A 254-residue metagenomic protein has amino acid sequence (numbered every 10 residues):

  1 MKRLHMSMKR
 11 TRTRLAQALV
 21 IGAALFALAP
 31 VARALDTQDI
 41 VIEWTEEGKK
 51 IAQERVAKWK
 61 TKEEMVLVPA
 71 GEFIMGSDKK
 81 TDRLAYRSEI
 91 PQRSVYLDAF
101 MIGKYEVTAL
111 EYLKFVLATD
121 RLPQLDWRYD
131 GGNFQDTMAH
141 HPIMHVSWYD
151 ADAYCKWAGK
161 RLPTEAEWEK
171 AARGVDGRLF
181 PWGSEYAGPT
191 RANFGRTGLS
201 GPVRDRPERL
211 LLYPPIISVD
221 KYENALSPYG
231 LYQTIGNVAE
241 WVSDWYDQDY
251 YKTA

Functional and structural regions predicted by a protein language model:
M1-R12: N-terminal secretory signal peptides that target proteins for export/translocation
R14-Q17, L231: Alpha-helical transmembrane segments of integral membrane proteins
A18-A27: Bacterial N-terminal signal peptides
P30-R33: Sec/Tat signal peptide C-region and signal peptidase I cleavage site
L35-K58: N-terminal pre-domain segments of enzymes
A52, Y112-F115, Y154, A171: A structural signal for short hydrophobic/aromatic patches embedded in well-ordered alpha helices
V56-Y129, V146-Y149, I235-G236: A short glycine-rich, aromatic-capped structural motif
I74, D78-K79, L84, R128-A254: Functional-site microenvironments in short loops/helix caps that host divalent-cation chemistry
